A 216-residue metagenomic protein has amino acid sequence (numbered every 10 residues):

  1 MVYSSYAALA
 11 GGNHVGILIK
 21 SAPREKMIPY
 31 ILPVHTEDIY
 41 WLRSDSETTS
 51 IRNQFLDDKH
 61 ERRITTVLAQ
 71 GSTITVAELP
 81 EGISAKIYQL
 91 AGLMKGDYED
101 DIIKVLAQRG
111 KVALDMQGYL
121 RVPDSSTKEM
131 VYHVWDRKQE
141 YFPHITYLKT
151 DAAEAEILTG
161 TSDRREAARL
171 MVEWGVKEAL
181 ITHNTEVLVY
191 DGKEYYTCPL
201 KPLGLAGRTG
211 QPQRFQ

Functional and structural regions predicted by a protein language model:
V2-A10: Histidine-anchored nucleotide/phosphate-binding helix
A10-A91, G96, D101-K111: Conserved N-terminal subdomain of the carbohydrate kinase-like
I17-S21, A113-Q117, K149-A152: Short internal beta-strands
K86-M94, R121-M130: Flexible, glycine/proline-enriched loop segments at strand-loop-helix junctions that form or flank small-ligand binding
I87-Q89, A113, K149, L180: Structural motif
L93-G96, K111, Q117-V122, A153-A155: Short acidic/polar capping segments at secondary-structure boundaries
V122-E194: Conserved phosphate/ATP/ADP-binding segment of small-molecule kinases
L205-Q216: Short, small-residue alpha-helix embedded
